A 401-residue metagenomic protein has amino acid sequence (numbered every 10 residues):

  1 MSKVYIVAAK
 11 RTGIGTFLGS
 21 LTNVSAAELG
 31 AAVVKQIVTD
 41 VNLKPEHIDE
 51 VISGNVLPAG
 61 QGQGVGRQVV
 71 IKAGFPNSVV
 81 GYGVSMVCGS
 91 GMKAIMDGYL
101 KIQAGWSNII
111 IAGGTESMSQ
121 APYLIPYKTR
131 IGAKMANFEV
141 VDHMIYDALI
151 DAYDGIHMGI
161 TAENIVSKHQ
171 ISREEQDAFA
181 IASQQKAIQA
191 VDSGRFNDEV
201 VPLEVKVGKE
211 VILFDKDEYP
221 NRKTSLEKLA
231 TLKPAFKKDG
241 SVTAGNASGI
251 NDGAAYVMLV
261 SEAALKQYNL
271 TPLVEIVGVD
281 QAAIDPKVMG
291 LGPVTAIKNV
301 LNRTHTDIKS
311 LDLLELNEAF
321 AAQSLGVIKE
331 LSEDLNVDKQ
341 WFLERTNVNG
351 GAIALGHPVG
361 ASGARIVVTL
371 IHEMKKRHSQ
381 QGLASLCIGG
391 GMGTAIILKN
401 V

Functional and structural regions predicted by a protein language model:
M1-V24, L226-L291, T295, V368-T369 (+2 more regions): Condensing-enzyme catalytic core mediating Claisen C-C bond formation in acyl metabolism
K10-T12, N23-A32, D40, E175-Q267 (+3 more regions): N-terminal extracellular/periplasmic Venus flytrap/periplasmic-binding protein-like
T22-G89, K93-I110, G114-A133, V200-K216 (+2 more regions): Conserved beta-ketoacyl condensing-enzyme motif
A27-V41, V65-V69, A94-D97, M158-I165 (+5 more regions): Short, well-ordered amphipathic alpha-helical segments that serve as non-catalytic structural scaffolds within diverse
N55-I109, Y153-H157, K223-G249, D334-R365 (+1 more regions): Conserved catalytic cysteine-centered active-site region of acyl-thioester-dependent Claisen-condensing enzymes
M86-E116, V166-R195, Y256-A263, I328 (+2 more regions): Active-site-proximal alpha-helical scaffold in enzymes
I109-N164: Flexible glycine-/small-residue-enriched beta->alpha junction loops that bind anionic phosphate/pyrophosphate groups
T161-E163, E199, V207, V277-D280 (+1 more regions): Active-site pocket-lining segment
